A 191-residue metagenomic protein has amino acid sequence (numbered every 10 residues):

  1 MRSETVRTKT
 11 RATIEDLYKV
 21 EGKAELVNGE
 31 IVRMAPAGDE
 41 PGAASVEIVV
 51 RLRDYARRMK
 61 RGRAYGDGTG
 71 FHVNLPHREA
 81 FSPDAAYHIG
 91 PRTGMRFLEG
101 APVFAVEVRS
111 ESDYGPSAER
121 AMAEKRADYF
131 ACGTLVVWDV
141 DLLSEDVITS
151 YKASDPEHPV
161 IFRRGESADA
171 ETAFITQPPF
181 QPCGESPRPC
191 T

Functional and structural regions predicted by a protein language model:
M1-T191: Gly/Pro/Ser/Thr-rich low-complexity, intrinsically disordered segments predominantly at protein N-termini
